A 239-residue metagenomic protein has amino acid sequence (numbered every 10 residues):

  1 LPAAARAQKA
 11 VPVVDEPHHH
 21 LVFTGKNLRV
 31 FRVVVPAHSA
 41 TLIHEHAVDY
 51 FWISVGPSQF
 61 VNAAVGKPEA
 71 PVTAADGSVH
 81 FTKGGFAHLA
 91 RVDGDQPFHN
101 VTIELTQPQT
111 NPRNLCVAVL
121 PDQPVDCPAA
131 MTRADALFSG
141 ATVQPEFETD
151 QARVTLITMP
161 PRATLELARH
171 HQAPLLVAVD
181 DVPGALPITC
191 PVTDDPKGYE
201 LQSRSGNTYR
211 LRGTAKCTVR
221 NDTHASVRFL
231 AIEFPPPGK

Functional and structural regions predicted by a protein language model:
A5-K239: Jelly-roll (double-stranded beta-helix
